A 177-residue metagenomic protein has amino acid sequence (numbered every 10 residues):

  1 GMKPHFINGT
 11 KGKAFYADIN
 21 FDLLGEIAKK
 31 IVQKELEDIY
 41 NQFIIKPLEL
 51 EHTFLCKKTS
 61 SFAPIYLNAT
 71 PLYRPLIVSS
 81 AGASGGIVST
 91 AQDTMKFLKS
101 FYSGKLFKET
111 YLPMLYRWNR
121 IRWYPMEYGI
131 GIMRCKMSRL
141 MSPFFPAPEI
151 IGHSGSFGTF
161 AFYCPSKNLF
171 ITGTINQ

Functional and structural regions predicted by a protein language model:
G1-I151: Short, surface-exposed loop or secondary-structure junction motifs that flank catalytic or metal-binding residues
K136, C164-K167: Short acidic-glycine loop/turn motifs at beta-strand connectors
G155-F157: Short, small/polar residue-rich loop motifs at catalytic or cofactor-binding pockets
K167-Q177: Short, well-ordered beta-strand elements
